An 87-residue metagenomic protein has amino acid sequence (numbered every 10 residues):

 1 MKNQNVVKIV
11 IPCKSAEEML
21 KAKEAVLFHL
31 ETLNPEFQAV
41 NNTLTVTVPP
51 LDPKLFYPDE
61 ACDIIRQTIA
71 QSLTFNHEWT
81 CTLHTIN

Functional and structural regions predicted by a protein language model:
K2-C13: Short glycine-/aliphatic-rich beta-strand segments at the starts of folded cytosolic domains
P12-A16, P49-P53, I86: Generic structural motif
P12-N34, I65: Short amphipathic alpha-helix segments
F28, D59-N87: Charged low-complexity stretches with an acidic bias
T32-A70: Short, intrinsically disordered low-complexity segments
